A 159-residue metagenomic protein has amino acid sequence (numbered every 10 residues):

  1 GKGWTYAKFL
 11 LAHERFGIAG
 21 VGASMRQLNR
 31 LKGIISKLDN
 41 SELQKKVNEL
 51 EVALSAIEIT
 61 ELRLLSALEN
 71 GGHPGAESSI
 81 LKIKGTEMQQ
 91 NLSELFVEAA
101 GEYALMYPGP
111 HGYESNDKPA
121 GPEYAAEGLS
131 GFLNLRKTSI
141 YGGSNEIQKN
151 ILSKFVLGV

Functional and structural regions predicted by a protein language model:
G1-G3, G71, G101, G142-G143: Glycine-centered flexibility sites
G1-I57, T138, K154: Glycine-rich beta->alpha junctions and the first turn(s) of the following alpha-helix
G3-W4, L28, N40, E61 (+3 more regions): Alpha-helix initiation and N-capping motif
W4-Y6, I59-L62, G85, G128 (+1 more regions): Tryptophan-centric aromatic hotspots in well-structured domains and transmembrane helices
L10, R30-I34, R63, A67 (+3 more regions): Generic, well-ordered alpha-helical scaffold segments in large soluble proteins
L11-I18, P74-L81, N116-D117, L133-S139: Short beta-alpha connecting loops at secondary-structure transitions that line or flank enzyme active sites
G20, Y103-F132, R136-V159: Intrinsic disorder at enzyme termini
S41-Q44, S55-K118: C-terminal helix-coil-helix/basic helical segment that borders enzyme active sites and/or dimer interfaces and provides
